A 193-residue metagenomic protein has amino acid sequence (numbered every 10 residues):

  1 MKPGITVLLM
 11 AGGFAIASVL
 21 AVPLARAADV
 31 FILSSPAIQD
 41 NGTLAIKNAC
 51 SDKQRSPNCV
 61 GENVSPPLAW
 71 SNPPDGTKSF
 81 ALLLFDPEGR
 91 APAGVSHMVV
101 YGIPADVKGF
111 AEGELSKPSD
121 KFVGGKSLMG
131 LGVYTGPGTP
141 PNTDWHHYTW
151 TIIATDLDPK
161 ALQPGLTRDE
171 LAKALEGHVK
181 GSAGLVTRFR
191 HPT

Functional and structural regions predicted by a protein language model:
M1-I5: Positively charged n-region of N-terminal signal peptides that target proteins for export
T6-V7, W145: Short hydrophobic/aromatic-rich motifs at helix boundaries and adjacent loops
L8-A21: Bacterial N-terminal signal peptides
L24-T193: N-terminus-centered regions that define maturation/targeting leaders and the start of the first functional domain
